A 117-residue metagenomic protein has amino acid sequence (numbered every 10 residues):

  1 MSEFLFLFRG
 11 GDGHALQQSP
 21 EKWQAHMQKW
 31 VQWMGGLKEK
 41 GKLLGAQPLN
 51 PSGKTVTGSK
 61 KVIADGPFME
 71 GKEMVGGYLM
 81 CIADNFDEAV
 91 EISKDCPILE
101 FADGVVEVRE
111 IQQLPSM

Functional and structural regions predicted by a protein language model:
M1-M117: Conserved, structured core segments of small domains
